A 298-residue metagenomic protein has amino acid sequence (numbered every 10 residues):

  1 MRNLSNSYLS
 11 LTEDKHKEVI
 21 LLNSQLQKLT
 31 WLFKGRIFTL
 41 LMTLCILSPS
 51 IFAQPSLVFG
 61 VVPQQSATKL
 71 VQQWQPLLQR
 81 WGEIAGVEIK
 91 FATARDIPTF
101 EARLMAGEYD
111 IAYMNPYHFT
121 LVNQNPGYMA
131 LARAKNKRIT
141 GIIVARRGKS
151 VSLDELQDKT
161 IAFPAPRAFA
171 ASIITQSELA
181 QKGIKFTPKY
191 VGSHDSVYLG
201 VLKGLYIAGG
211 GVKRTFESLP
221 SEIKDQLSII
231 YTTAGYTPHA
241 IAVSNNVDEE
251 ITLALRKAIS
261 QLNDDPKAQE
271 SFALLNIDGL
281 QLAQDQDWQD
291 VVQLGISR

Functional and structural regions predicted by a protein language model:
M1-F33: N-terminal secretory signal peptides that target proteins for export/translocation
S48-S50: N-terminal signal peptide c-region/cleavage motif recognized by signal peptidases
Q54-H118: Extracytoplasmic small-molecule ligand-binding "clamshell" domains of the periplasmic binding protein/Venus flytrap
P55-Q64, L70, D154-A171: Short loop->beta-strand "edge-of-pocket" segments that line small-molecule binding or catalytic clefts across diverse
P55-Q64, L70, N136-V144, I223-I259 (+1 more regions): Periplasmic-binding protein-like
E88, R167-K185, K257-R298: Ligand-binding clefts/hinges and TM-proximal coupling segments of bilobed small-molecule sensing domains
P98-A112, N125-P126, D154, D195-G210 (+1 more regions): Short helices/loops that flank or line small-molecule/ion binding pockets
K149, Q157-E250: Pocket-lining segment of extracytoplasmic ligand-binding domains
